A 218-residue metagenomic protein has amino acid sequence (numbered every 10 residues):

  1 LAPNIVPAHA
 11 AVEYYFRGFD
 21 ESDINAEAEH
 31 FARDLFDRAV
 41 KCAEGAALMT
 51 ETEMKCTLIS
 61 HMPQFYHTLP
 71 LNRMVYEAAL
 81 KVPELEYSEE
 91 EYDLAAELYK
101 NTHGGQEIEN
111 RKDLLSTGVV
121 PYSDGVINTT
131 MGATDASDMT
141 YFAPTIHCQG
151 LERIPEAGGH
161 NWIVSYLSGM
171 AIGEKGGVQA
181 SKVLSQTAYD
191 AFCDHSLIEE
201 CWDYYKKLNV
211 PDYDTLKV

Functional and structural regions predicted by a protein language model:
L1-H103: Midchain, well-structured core segments that form catalytic/ion-binding scaffolds
K41, G45, V178-K182, Q186: A broad detector of short, well-ordered amphipathic alpha-helices that serve as recognition/interaction surfaces
V75, M139, L184: Hydrophobic, well-ordered secondary-structure elements that form the walls of internal hydrophobic environments
D93-S181, A191, E199-V218: Zn-dependent metallopeptidase/amidohydrolase metal-coordination segment
S185-C193: Short glycine/serine- and small hydrophobic-enriched flexible loop segments
